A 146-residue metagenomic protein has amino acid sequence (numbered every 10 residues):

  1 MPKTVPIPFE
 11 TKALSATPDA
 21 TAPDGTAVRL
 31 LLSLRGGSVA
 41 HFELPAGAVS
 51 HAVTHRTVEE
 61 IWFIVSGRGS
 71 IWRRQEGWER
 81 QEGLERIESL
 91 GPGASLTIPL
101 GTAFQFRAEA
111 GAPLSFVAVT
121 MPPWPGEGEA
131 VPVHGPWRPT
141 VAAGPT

Functional and structural regions predicted by a protein language model:
M1-S38, H51-A52, E88, G128-T146: A short, N-terminal "cap"/entry segment at the start of jelly-roll beta-barrel domains of the cupin/DSBH fold
A40-H41, H51, I71-R73, F116 (+1 more regions): Short hydrophobic/aromatic-rich beta-strand segments that constitute the beta-sheet cores of beta-sandwich/beta-barrel
A40-V58: Conserved short histidine dyad/triad with adjacent acidic residue
H51-V53, I71-W72, I98, F104-G111: Short beta-strand His + acidic residue motifs that chelate non-heme Fe in jelly-roll/DSBH and cupin folds
T57-S70, R74-G77: Glycine- and acidic-residue-biased ligand/ion/polar-headgroup-sensing regions
I61, G111-A130: A short hydrophobic beta-strand segment most commonly corresponding to one strand of the jelly-roll/cupin
G77-L100: Short acidic-glycine-tyrosine-enriched beta hairpin
